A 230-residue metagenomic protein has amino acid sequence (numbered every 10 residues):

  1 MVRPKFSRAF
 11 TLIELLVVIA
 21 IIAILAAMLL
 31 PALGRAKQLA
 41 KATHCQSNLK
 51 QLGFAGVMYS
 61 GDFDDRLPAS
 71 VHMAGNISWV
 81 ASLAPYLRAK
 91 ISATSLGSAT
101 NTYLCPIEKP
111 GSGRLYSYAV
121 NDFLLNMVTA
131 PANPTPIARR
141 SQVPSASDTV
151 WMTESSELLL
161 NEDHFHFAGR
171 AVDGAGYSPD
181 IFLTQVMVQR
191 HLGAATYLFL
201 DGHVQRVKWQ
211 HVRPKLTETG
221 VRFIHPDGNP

Functional and structural regions predicted by a protein language model:
M1-V2, G176: N-terminal intrinsically disordered/low-complexity leader segments
R3, V18-I19, T129, R222: N-terminal non-cleavable signal-anchor helices
R3-K5, I13, Q185-M187: Carbohydrate transferase catalytic cores enriched for Leloir-type hexosyltransferases
F6-K37: N-terminal single-pass transmembrane signal-anchor helix
M28, K37-N48: Juxtamembrane interface helices immediately C-terminal to a transmembrane segment
T43-P230: Short, well-structured segments within or immediately adjacent to enzyme catalytic domains that line ligand-binding
